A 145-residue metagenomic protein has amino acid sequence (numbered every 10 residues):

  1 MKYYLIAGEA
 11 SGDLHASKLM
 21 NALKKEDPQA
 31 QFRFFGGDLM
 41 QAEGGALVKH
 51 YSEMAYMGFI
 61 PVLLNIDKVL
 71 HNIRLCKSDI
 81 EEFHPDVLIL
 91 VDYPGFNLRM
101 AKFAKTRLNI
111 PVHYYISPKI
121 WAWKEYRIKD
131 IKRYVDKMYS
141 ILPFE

Functional and structural regions predicted by a protein language model:
Y3-E145: Active-site and donor-binding regions of nucleotide-sugar-utilizing enzymes
